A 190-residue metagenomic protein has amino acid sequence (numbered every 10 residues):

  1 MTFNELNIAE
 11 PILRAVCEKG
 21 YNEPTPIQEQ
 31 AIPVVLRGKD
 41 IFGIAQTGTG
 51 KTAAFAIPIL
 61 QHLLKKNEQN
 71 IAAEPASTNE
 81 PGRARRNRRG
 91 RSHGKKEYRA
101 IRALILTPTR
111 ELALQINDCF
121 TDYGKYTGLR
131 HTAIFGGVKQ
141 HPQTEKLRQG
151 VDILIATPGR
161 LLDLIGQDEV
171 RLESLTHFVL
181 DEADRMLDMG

Functional and structural regions predicted by a protein language model:
M1-I44, A54, Q61, D181: Conserved pre-motif I regulatory segment
E5, E10-R14, E18-Y21, I71-G166 (+1 more regions): Conserved nucleic-acid-binding Ia/Ib motif block in the N-terminal RecA-like helicase ATPase lobe
V34-V35, K146, V170: Conserved alpha-helical segment in the helical subdomain of ABC-type ATPase nucleotide-binding domains
T49-T52: Conserved lysine of the Walker
P58-K66: Conserved structural elements of the adenylate-forming
L114, D188-M189: Conserved D-loop-proximal element of ABC-family nucleotide-binding domains
P158, E182-A183: Walker B catalytic acidic pair
D168-E169, M189-G190: Short, conserved "post-DEAD/DEAH" coupling segment immediately C-terminal to helicase motif II within the SF2/RecA-like
